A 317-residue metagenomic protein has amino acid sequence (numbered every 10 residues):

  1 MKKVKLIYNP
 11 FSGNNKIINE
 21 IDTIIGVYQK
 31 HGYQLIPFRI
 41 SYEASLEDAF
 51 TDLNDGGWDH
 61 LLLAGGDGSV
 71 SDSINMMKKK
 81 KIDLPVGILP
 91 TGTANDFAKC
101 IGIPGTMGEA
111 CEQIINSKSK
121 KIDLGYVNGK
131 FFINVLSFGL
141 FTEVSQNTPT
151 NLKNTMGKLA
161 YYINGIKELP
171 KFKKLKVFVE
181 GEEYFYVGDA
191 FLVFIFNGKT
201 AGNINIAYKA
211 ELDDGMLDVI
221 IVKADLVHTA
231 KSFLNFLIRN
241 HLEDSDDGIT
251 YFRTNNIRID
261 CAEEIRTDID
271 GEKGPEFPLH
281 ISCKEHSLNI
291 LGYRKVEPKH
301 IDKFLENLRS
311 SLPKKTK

Functional and structural regions predicted by a protein language model:
M1-A64, M76, E297, L305-K317: ATP/NTP phosphate-donor binding region
Q29, Y126-V127, E180-E182, D260-C261 (+2 more regions): A general beta-strand register signal
H31, I40, K79-F194: Catalytic core of DAGKc-family lipid kinases
G68-L84: Short Gly/Thr/Asp-enriched flexible loops that form oxyanion-binding sites at enzyme active sites
S69-S73, D96, N203: Short glycine/serine/threonine-rich phosphate/pyrophosphate-binding segments that cradle anionic phosphate groups
S137, F141, F194-A207, K273: Glycine-rich phosphate/pyrophosphate-binding beta-alpha loops
L152-A160, K209-T229: Gly/Ser/Thr-rich active-site loops/lids in small-molecule metabolic enzymes that frequently grip phosphoryl groups
V187, E211, I221-K317: ATP/nucleoside-binding phosphotransfer catalytic cores, i.e., glycine-rich phosphate-binding loops
